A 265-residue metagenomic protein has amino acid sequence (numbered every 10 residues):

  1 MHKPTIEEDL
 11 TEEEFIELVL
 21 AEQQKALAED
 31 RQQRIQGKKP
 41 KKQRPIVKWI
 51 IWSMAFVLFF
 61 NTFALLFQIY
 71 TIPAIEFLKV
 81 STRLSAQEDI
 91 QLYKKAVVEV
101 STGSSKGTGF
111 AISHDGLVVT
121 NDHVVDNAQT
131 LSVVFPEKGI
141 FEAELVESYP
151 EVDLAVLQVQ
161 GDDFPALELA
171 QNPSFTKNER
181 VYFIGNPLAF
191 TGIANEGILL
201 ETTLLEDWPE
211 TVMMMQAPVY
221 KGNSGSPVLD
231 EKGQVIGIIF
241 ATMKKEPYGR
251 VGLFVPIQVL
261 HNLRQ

Functional and structural regions predicted by a protein language model:
M1-E29: N-terminal targeting leaders characterized by basic, low-complexity, disordered sequences that direct proteins
P4-I6, F15-L18, G37, R44-V47 (+5 more regions): C-terminal cap/linker of serine protease catalytic domains
L20-I46: N-terminal positive-inside, membrane-proximal cytosolic segments immediately preceding the first
R34-I35, K42-W52, F56-V134, L263-Q265: N-terminal activation segment of mature serine protease catalytic domains
L84-E88, L169-A170, V181, N186 (+1 more regions): Intrinsically disordered, low-complexity boundary segments flanking structured domains
L92-V98, V159-A166, I193-Q265: Active-site region of chymotrypsin-like
S101, E144-V146, Q216: Conserved beta-strand elements flanking the ATP-binding pocket of the protein kinase catalytic core
S105-K106, S113-G185, A189-G192, P209-E210: Conserved active-site neighborhood of the chymotrypsin/trypsin-like protease fold
